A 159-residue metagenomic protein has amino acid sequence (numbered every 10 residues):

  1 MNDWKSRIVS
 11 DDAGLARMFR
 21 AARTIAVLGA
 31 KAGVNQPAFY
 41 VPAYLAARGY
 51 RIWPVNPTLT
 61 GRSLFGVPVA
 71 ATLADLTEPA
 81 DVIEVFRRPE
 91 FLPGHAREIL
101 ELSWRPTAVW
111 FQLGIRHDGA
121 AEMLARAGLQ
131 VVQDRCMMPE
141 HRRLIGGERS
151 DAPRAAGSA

Functional and structural regions predicted by a protein language model:
M1-A21: Short N-terminal or domain-adjacent regulatory/targeting segments
R7-D11, R62-E78, E84-A96: Glycine-rich, highly charged phosphate/nucleotide-binding loops
I25-A26: Conserved beta-strand elements of the Class I
N35, A43-S63: NAD(P)-binding Rossmann-fold cofactor-contacting core
R48-Y50, S103-T107, A127-L129: A short helix->loop->beta-strand "cap" motif at the edges of active sites that frequently abuts
I99-L124: ADP-ribose/adenylate-binding Rossmann-like module
Q112, A120-E140: C-terminal structural segments of small proteins and small subunits
E140-A159: A charged, well-structured terminal subsegment
